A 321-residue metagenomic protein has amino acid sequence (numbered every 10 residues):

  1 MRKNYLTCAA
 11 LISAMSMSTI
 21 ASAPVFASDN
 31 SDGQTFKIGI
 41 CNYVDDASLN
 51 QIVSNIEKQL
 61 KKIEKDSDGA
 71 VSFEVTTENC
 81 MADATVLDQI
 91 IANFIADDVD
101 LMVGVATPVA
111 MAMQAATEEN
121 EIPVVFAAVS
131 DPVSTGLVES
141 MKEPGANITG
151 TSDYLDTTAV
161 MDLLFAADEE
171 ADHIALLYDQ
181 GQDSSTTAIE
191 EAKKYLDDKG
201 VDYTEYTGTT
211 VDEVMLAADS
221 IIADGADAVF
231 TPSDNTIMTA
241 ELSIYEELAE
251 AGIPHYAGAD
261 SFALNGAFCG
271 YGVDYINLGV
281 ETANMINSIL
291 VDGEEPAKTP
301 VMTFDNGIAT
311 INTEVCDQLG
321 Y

Functional and structural regions predicted by a protein language model:
T19-D32: Sec-dependent signal peptide cleavage junction
N30-D32, D131-H173, V273-E294: Hydrophobic alpha-helical segments within soluble ligand-binding/sensing domains
T35-K58, I63, T76-T85, G181-S185 (+1 more regions): Extracytoplasmic "Venus flytrap"
I38-I40, I56, T149-K199, P300-V315: An alpha-beta-alpha
I63-L87, N147-I148, Y195-V211: Short beta-strand elements in bilobed, periplasmic/extracellular small-molecule ligand-binding domains
T76-E139, D234-A249, I253-G258: Beta-alpha junction/loop-to-helix N-cap segments that form part of ligand/metal-binding clefts
D183-I253, A259: Pocket-lining segment of extracytoplasmic ligand-binding domains
F262-E314: Flexible loop/turn connectors
